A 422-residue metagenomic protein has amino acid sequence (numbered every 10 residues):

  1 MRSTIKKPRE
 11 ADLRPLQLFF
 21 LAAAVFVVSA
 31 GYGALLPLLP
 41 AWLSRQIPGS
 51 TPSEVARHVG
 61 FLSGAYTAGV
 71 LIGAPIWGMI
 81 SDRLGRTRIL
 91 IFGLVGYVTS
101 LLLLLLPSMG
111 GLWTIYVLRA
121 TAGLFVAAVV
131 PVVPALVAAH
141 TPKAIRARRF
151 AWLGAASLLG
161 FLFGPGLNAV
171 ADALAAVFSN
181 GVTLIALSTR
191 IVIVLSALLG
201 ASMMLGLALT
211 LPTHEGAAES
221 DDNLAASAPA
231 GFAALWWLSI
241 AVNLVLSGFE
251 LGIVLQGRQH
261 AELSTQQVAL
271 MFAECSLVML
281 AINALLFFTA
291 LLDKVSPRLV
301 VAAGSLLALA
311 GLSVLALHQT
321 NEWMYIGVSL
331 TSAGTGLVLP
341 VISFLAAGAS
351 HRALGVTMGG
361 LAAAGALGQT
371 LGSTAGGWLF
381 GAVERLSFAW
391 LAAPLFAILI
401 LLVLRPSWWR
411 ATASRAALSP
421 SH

Functional and structural regions predicted by a protein language model:
F26, L112-A128, E322-L337: Hydrophobic core of transmembrane alpha-helices in multi-pass small-molecule transporters, especially MFS/SLC-type
P37-A56, L251-Q267: Short amphipathic helix-loop junctions that connect adjacent transmembrane helices in Major Facilitator Superfamily/SLC
I72-G85, I282-S296: Helix-to-loop junctions at the C-terminal end of transmembrane segments in multipass secondary transporters
V95-M109, L306-Q319: C-terminal ends and interior cores of transmembrane alpha-helices in multi-pass membrane transporters/permeases
A128-P142, L337-S350: Intracellular juxtamembrane helix-capping segments at the cytosolic ends of symmetry-related transmembrane helices
A197-A217, L401-S407: C-terminal membrane-cytosol helix-exit motif in multi-pass small-molecule transporters
P297-I342: C-terminal transmembrane helical hairpin of 12-TM major facilitator-type secondary transporters
R352-V383: A late C-terminal transmembrane helix in Major Facilitator Superfamily
